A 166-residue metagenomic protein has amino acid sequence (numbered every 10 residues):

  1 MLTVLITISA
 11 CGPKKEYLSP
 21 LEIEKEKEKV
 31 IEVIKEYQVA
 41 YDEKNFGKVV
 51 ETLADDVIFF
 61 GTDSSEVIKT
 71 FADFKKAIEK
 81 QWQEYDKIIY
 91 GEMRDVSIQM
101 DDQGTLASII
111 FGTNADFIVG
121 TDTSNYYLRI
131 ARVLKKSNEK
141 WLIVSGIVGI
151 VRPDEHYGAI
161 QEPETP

Functional and structural regions predicted by a protein language model:
M1-I8: Bacterial N-terminal signal peptides
C11-E51, Q161-T165: Short, low-complexity N-terminal intrinsically disordered segments enriched in polar/charged residues
G12-K15, Y127-Y157: Short beta-strand edge/turn micro-motifs at domain boundaries
P20-I23, Q38-V39, T62-V67, G120: Second-shell loop/turn segments in exported
Y37, V49-V50, V57, F74 (+2 more regions): Hydrophobic pocket/interface hotspot
L53, D63, D102, F111-T113 (+2 more regions): A mature extracytoplasmic/lumenal domain signature
I58-K69, W82-D86: A short gly/proline-enriched turn/hairpin at secondary-structure junctions
K75-G120: Surface-exposed, charged secondary-structure patches
